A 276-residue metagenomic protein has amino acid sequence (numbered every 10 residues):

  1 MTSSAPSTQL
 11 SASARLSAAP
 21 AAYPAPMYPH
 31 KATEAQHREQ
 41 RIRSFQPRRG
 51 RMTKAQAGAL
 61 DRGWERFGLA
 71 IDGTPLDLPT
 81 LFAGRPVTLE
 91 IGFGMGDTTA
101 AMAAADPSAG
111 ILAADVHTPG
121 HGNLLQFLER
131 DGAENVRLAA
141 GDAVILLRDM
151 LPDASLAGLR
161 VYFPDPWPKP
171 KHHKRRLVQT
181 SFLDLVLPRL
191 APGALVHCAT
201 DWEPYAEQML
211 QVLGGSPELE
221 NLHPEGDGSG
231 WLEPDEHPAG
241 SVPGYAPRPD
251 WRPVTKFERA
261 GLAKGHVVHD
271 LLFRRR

Functional and structural regions predicted by a protein language model:
T2-L89, D97-A104: S-adenosyl-L-methionine
L89-I91, A114: Conserved beta-strand/loop positions that form the S-adenosyl-L-methionine
G94: Conserved glycine-rich SAM-binding loop
H117: Conserved SAM/SAH-binding beta-strand->alpha-helix loop
L125-A154: S-adenosyl-L-methionine
V178-P192: A short glycine-rich, Lys/Arg-flanked "PGG" loop and its adjoining helix->strand segment in the class I
P192-T200: Conserved beta-strand signature within the Rossmann-like core of class I S-adenosyl-L-methionine
Q211, G215-R276: Class I S-adenosyl-L-methionine
